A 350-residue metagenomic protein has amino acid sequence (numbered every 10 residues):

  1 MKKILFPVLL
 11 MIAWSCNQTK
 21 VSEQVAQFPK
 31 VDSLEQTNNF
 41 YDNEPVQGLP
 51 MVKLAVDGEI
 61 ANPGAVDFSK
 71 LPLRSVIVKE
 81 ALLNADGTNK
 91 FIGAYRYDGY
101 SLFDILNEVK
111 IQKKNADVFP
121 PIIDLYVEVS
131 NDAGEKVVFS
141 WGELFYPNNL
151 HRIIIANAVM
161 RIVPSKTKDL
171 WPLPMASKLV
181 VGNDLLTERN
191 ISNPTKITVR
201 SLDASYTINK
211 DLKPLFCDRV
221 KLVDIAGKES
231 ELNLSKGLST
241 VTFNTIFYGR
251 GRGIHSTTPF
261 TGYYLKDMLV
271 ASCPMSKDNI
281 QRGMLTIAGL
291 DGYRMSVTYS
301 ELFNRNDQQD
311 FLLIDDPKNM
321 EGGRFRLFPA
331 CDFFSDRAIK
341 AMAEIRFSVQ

Functional and structural regions predicted by a protein language model:
M1-I4: Positively charged n-region of N-terminal signal peptides that target proteins for export
F6-V8: Sec-dependent N-terminal signal peptides
I12-S15: C-terminal motif of bacterial Sec signal peptides marking the signal peptidase cleavage site
N17-Q350: N-terminal intrinsically disordered, low-complexity segments enriched in P/E/S/T
